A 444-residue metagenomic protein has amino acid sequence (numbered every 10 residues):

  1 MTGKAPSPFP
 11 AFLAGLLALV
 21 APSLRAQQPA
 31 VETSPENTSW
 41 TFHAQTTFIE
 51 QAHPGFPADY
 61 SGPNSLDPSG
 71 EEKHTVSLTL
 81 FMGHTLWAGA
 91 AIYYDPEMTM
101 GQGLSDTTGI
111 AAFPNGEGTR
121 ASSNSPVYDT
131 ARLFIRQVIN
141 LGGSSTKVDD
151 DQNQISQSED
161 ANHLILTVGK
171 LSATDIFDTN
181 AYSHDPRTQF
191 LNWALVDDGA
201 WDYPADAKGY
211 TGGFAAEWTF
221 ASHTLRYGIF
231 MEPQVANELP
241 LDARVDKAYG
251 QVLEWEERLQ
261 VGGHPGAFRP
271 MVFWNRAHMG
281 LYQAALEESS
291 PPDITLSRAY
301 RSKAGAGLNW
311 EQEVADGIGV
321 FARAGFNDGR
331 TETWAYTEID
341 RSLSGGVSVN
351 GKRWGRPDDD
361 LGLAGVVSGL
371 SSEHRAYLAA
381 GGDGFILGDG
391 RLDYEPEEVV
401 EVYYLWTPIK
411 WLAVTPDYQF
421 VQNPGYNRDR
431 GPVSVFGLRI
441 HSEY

Functional and structural regions predicted by a protein language model:
Q28-F42, P54-G55, G83-I92, N140-H163 (+5 more regions): Short loop/turn motifs that connect adjacent beta-strands in outer-membrane beta-barrel proteins
W40, H74-L80, D129-I135, L164 (+7 more regions): Hydrophobic, lipid-facing positions within transmembrane beta-strands of outer-membrane proteins
F42, T46-E50, Y94-M98, L166-K170 (+7 more regions): Transmembrane beta-barrel strands of outer-membrane/channel proteins
H84-L86, P96, Q137-I139, K170 (+7 more regions): Residue-level signature of outer-membrane beta-barrel architecture
T108-D129, G142-G250, E254, P292 (+1 more regions): Surface-exposed coil loops of outer-membrane beta-barrel proteins
A131-S144, L363, P432-Y444: Outer-membrane beta-barrel "beta-signal"
W193-W310, A315-V320, A324-T331, E338 (+1 more regions): Signature for the C-terminal beta-barrel architecture of outer-membrane proteins
E256, W274-Y300, D328, E332-V421: Outer membrane beta-barrel transmembrane domains
